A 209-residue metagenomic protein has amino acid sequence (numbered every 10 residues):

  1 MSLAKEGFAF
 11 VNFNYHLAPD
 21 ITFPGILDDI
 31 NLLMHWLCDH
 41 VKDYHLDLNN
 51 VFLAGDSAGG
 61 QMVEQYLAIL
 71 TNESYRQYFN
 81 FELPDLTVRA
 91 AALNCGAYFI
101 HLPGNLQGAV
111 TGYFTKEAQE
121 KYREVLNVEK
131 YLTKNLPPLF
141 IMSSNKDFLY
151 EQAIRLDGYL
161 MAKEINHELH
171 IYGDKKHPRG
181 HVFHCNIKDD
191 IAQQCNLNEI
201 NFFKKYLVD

Functional and structural regions predicted by a protein language model:
M1-D209: Alpha/beta-hydrolase superfamily serine-hydrolase fold, recognizing
